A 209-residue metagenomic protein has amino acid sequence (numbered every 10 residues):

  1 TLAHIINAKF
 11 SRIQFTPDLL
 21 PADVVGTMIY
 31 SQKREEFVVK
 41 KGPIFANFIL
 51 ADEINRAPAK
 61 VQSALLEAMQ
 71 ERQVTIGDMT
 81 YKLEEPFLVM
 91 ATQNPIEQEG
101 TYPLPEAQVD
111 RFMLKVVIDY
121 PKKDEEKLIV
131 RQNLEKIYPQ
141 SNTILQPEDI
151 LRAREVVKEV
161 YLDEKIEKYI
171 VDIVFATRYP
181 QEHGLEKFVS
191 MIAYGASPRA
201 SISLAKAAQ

Functional and structural regions predicted by a protein language model:
T1-T16: Walker A/P-loop
A8, Y102-D119, K136-Q140: A short helix-turn-beta junction within AAA+ P-loop NTPase domains corresponding to the substrate/partner-engaging
Q14, Q32-K41, E71-P86, I96-P105 (+2 more regions): Conserved Walker
Q14-L19, M113-D124, S141-I144, V160-L162: Conserved AAA+ ATPase "SRH/arginine-finger" region at the nucleotide-binding site
P17-F48: Short glycine-rich substrate-engagement loop in P-loop NTPases that contacts/grips substrate
P21-A22, P43-Q70, Y81-E84, E99-Q108 (+1 more regions): Conserved AAA+/SF3 P-loop NTPase catalytic/coupling segment centered on the Walker-B
I49-A51, T75, F87-N94, A208: Structural recognition of the conserved hydrophobic beta-strand(s) that form the central parallel beta-sheet of P-loop
K136-Q209: Basic, amphipathic alpha-helical bundle interface domains used for macromolecular binding and assembly
